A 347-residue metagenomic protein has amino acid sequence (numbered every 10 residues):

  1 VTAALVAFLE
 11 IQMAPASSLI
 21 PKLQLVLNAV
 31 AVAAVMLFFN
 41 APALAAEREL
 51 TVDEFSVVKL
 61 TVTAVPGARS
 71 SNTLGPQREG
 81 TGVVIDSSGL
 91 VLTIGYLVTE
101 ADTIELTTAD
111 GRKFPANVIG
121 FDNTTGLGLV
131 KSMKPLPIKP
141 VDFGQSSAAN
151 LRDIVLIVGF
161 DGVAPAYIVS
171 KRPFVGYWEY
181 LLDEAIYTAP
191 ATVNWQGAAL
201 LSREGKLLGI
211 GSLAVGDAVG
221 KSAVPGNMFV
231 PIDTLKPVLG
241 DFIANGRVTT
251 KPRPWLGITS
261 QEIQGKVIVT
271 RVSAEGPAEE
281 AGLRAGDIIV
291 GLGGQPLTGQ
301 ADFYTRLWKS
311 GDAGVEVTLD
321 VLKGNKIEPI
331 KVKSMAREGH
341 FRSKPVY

Functional and structural regions predicted by a protein language model:
A43-Y96, T103, N150-I157, G240 (+2 more regions): N-terminal activation segment of mature serine protease catalytic domains
A45-V52, I138, R203, L207-I263 (+4 more regions): C-terminal cap/linker of serine protease catalytic domains
A46, G75, L97, K139-D183 (+2 more regions): Flexible, gly/ser-rich surface segments that form the specificity/activation loops bordering the active-site cleft
S56-T61, V91-I94, N150-D161, T188 (+1 more regions): Active-site-proximal beta-strands of protease catalytic cores
V65-G67, D86-P165, N194, G265-V267 (+5 more regions): Conserved active-site neighborhood of the chymotrypsin/trypsin-like protease fold
R78-V83, V141-Q145, I186-R203, A274-E280: Gly/Ser-rich catalytic serine loop of serine hydrolases
S88-L92, E204-L208, A278-A301: Conserved PDZ fold ligand-binding element
N117, G240-R247, I268, E275 (+4 more regions): PDZ-domain C-terminal substructure recognizer with occasional recognition of PDZ-binding tails
